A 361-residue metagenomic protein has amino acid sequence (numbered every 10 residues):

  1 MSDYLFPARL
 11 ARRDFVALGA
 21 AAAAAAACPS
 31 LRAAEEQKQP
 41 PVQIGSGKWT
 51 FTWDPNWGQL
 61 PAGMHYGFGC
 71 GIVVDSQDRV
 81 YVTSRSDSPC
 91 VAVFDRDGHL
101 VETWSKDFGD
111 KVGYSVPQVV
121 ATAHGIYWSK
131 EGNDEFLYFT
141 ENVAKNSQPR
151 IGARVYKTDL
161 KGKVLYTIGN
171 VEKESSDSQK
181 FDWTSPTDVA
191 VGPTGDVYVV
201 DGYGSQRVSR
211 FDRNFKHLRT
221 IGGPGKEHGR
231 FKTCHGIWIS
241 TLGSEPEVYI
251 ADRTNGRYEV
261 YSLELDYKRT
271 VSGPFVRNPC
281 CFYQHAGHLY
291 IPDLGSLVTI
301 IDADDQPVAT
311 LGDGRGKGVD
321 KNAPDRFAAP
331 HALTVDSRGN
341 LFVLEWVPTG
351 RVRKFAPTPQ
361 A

Functional and structural regions predicted by a protein language model:
M1-L10: N-terminal secretory signal peptides
L10-A26: N-terminal export leaders
A34-A361: Eukaryotic scaffold repeat domains enriched in small/polar residues
